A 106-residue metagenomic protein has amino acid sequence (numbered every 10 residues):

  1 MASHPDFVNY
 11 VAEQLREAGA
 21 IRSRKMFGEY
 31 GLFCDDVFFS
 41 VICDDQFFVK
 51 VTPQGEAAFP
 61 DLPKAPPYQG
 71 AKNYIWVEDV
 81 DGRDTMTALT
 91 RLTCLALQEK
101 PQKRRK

Functional and structural regions predicted by a protein language model:
M1-K106: Charge-dense, helix-prone N-terminal extensions
